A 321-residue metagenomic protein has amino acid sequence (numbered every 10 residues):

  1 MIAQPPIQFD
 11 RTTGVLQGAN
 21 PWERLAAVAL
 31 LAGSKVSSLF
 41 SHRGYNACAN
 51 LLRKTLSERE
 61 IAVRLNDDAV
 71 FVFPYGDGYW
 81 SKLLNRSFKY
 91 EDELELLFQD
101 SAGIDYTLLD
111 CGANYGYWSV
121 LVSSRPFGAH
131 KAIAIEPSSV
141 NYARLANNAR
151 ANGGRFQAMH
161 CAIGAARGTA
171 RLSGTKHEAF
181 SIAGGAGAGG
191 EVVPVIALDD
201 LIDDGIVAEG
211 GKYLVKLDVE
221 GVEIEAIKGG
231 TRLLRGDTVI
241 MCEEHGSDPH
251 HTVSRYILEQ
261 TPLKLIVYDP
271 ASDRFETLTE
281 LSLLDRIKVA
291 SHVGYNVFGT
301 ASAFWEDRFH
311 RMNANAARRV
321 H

Functional and structural regions predicted by a protein language model:
M1-S139, A143-R155, D203-G210, P270-E276 (+1 more regions): S-adenosyl-L-methionine
R86-L109, Q157-A158, R167-R171, H177-G236 (+3 more regions): Short internal loop-to-helix segment that lines adenine-nucleotide cofactor pockets
L109, I135, C161, V215-L217 (+2 more regions): Active-site flanking residues adjacent to catalytic metal/cofactor-binding acidic residues
A113-Y115, S139, I163-A165, V219-G221 (+1 more regions): Short, glycine/acidic-enriched loop or turn micro-motifs at the edges of active sites
G128-H130, G236-T238, T261-L263: A short helix->loop->beta-strand "cap" motif at the edges of active sites that frequently abuts
S139-Y142, A146-H177: Core alpha/beta nucleotide-donor-binding catalytic domains of modification enzymes
M159-C161, P262-D273: Conserved S-adenosyl-L-methionine
